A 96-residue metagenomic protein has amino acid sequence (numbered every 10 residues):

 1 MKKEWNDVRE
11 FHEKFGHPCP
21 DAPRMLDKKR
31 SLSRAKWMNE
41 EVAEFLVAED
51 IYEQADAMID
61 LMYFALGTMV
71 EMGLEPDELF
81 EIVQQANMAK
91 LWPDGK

Functional and structural regions predicted by a protein language model:
M1-K96: Flexible "arm" and connector segments at domain edges
